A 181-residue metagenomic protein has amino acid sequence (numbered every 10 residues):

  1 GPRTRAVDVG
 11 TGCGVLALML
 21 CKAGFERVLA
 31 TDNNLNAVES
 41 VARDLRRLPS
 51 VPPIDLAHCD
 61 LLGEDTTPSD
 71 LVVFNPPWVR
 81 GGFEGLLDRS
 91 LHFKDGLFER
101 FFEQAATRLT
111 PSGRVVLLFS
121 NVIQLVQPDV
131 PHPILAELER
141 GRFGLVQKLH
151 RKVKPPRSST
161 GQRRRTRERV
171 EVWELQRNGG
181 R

Functional and structural regions predicted by a protein language model:
G1-D65, F74, R80: Conserved SAM/SAH cofactor-binding pocket of Class I
L35-A37, P76-R100: Mobile active-site "lid"/loop adjacent to the S-adenosyl-L-methionine
W78-V79, S120-L125: Short "lid" loop at the C-terminus of a central beta-strand within the Rossmann-like core of SAM-dependent
E99-P111: A short glycine-rich, Lys/Arg-flanked "PGG" loop and its adjoining helix->strand segment in the class I
G113-F119: Conserved beta-strand signature within the Rossmann-like core of class I S-adenosyl-L-methionine
I123-P133: Conserved class I S-adenosyl-L-methionine
I134-G179: Class I S-adenosyl-L-methionine
